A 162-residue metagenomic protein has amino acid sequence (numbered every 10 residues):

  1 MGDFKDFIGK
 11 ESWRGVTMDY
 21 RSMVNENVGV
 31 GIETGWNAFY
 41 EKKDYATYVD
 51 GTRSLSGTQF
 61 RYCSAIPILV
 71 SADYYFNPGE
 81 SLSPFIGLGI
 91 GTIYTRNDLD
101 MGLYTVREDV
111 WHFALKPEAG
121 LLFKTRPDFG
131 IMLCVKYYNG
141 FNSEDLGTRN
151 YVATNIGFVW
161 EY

Functional and structural regions predicted by a protein language model:
M1-G9, G35-A65, Y94-H112, S143-G147 (+1 more regions): Flexible, solvent-exposed loop segments that connect beta-strands
M1-V24, G29, Y151-Y162: Short glycine/proline- and aromatic-enriched beta-strand/turn motifs that initiate or cap beta-hairpins
S12, V24-E26, Y62, P78 (+1 more regions): Short loop/turn positions at the edges of beta-strands in beta-sheet-rich folds
R14, I66-I68, P84, F113-L115 (+2 more regions): Hydrophobic core residues within well-ordered beta-strands of beta-rich domains
V16-S22, W36, V70-Y74, L88-T92 (+3 more regions): Residues on the lipid-exposed face of transmembrane beta-strands in outer-membrane beta-barrel proteins
E26-V30, E80-L82, F123-I131: Repeated loop/turn-to-beta-strand initiation elements of outer-membrane beta-barrel proteins
F39-Y45, S56, L115-Y162: Predominantly the C-terminal beta-signal and adjacent terminal strand-loop region of outer-membrane beta-barrel
Y48-L88: Helix-adjacent hinge/juxtasegments
